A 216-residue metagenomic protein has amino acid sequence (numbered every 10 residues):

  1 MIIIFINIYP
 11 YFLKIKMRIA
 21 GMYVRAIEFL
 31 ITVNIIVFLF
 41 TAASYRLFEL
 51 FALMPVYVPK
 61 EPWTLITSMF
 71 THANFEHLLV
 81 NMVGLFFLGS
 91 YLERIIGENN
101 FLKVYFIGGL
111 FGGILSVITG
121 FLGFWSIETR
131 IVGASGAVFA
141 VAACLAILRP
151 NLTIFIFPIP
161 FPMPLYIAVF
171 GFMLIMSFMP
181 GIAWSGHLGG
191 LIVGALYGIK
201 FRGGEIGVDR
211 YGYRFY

Functional and structural regions predicted by a protein language model:
I2-Y216: A detector for small-residue-rich transmembrane helices and their helix-helix packing motifs
